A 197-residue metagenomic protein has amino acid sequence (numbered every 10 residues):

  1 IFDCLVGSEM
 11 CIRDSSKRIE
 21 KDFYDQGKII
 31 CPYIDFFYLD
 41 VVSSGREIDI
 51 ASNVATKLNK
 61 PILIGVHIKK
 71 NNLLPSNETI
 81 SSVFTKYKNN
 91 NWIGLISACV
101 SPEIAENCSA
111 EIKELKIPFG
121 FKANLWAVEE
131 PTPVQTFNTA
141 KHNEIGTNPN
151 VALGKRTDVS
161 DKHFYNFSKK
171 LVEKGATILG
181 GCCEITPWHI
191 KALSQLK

Functional and structural regions predicted by a protein language model:
I1-I12: Single conserved hydrophobic/aromatic residue that forms the stacking wall/gate of nucleotide- or nucleobase-binding
S15-I30, P75-V83: Active-site glycine-rich loop that binds ribose-phosphate moieties when present
R18-I19, D35-G45, G65, P75 (+2 more regions): Catalytic beta/alpha-barrel core
D25-K57: Internal active-site segments that recognize and position negatively charged phosphoryl groups and nucleotide moieties
I48, A55, P61-S81: Conserved beta-alpha-beta core of the PfkB/ribokinase-like small-molecule kinase fold
K70-I178, L196: Catalytic-face loop-and-helix region of soluble metabolic enzyme cores
I178, E184-W188: A short, acidic, flexible beta-alpha connecting loop/helix-capping segment that sits on the rim of active
